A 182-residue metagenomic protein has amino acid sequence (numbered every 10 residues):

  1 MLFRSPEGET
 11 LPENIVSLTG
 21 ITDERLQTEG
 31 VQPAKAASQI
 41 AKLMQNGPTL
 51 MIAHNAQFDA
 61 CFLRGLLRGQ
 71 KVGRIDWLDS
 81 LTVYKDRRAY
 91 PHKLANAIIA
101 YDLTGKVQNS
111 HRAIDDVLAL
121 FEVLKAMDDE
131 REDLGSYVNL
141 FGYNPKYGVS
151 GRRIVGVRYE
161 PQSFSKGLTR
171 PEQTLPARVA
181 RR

Functional and structural regions predicted by a protein language model:
M1-R74, A95-H111: Conserved non-catalytic scaffold segment of RNase H-like nuclease domains
F58-D59, Y90, A119: Short phosphate-engaging motifs
L66-G69, D86, A100, V123-E130: Active-site catalytic microenvironments for nucleophilic, acid-base chemistry
G73-D76, P91, K106, R131-G135: Short, structured loop/turn "capping" segments at alpha-beta junctions
W77-N96: Short alpha-helix plus adjacent loop in nuclease-associated cores
I114-D115: Acidic donor-binding loop at a coil-to-helix junction in glycosyltransferase catalytic cores that engages
F121-R182: Acidic two-metal-ion nuclease catalytic site recognized across multiple nuclease folds, prominently DnaQ/RNase D-T
